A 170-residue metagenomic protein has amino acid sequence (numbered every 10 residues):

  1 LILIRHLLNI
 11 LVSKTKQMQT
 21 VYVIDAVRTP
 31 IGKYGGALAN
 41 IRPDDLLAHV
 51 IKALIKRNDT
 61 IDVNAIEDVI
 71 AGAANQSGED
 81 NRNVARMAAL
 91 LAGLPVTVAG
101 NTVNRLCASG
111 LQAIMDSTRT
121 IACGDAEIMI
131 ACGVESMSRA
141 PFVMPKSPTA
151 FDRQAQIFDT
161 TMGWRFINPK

Functional and structural regions predicted by a protein language model:
L1-Q17: Short, Lys/Arg-enriched N-terminal segments with co-localized hydrophobic residues within the first ~10-30 amino acids
Q17-Q19, K33-V63, G78-R82, A89-K170: Acyl-thioester C-C bond-transforming condensing/cleaving domain
T20-V21, D68: A residue-level signal for beta-strand positions that form part of recognition/binding surfaces within mature
I24, I66, G110: Residue-level signature of catalytic and energy-coupling elements of molecular machines, predominantly ATP/GTP-dependent
I24-D25, N104: Residue-level detector of conserved, well-ordered beta-strand and adjacent loop positions that form binding/recognition
A26-I31: Short polar catalytic/cofactor-binding loops
A65-G72, I130: Short glycine-rich phosphate-binding loop at a beta-alpha junction
A71-E79: A glycine-/small-polar-enriched, mobile loop at the entrance of the PLP active site in fold-type I
